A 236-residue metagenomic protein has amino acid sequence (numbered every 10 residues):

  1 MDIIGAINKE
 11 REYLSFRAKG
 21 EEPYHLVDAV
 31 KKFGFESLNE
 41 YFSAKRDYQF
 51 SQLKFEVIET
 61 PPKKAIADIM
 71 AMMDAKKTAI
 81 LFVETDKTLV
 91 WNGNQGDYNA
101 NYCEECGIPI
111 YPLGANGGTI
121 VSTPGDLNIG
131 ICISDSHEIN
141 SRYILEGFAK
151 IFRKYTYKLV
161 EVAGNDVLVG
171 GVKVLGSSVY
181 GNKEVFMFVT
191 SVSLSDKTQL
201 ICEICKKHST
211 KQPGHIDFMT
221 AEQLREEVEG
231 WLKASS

Functional and structural regions predicted by a protein language model:
D2-N101, P112-L113, K207-S236: Active-site loop/lid in soluble adenylation, ligation, and acyl-transfer enzymes
D2-N8, E12, E21-Y24, T78 (+2 more regions): Long, positively charged amphipathic alpha-helical accessory segments at protein N-termini or as interdomain linkers
E84-K87, A115, P124, V160-N165: Short Gly/Ser/Thr- and Asp/Glu-enriched loop/turn motifs at secondary-structure junctions
D86, E105, S122-D126, M187: Short connector loops at helix/strand junctions that flank enzyme active sites, especially segments positioning acidic
I108: Glycine-rich anion/phosphate-binding loops
G114-S134, K206-H215: Residues forming anionic-ligand binding surfaces in small-molecule and nucleic-acid pockets of primarily soluble enzymes
V169-G170: Structural motif
